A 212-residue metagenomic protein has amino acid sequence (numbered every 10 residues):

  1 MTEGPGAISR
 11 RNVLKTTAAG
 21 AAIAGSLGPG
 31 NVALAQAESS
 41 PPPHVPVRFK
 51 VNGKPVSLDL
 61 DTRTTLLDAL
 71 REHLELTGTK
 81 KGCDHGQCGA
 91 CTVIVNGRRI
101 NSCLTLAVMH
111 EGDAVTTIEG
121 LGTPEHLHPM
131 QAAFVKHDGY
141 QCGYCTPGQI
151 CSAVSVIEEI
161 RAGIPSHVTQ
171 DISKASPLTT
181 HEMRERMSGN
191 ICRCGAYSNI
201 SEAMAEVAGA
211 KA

Functional and structural regions predicted by a protein language model:
M1-A21: N-terminal secretory signal peptides and thylakoid transit peptides that target proteins across membranes
A7-R11, T62-V95: A basic, amphipathic helix-loop patch mediating RNA/tRNA/ribosome contacts
L27-D59, A212: C-terminal segment of N-terminal export signals and the immediately downstream linker at the start of the mature
L58-L60, S102-C103: Short capping micro-motif at the N-terminus of alpha-helices
R63, D68-T77, L104-A212: Ferredoxin-type iron-sulfur electron-transfer modules in oxidoreductases and energy-metabolism complexes
G82-M109, V115: Mid-chain, structured segments of secreted extracytoplasmic proteins
